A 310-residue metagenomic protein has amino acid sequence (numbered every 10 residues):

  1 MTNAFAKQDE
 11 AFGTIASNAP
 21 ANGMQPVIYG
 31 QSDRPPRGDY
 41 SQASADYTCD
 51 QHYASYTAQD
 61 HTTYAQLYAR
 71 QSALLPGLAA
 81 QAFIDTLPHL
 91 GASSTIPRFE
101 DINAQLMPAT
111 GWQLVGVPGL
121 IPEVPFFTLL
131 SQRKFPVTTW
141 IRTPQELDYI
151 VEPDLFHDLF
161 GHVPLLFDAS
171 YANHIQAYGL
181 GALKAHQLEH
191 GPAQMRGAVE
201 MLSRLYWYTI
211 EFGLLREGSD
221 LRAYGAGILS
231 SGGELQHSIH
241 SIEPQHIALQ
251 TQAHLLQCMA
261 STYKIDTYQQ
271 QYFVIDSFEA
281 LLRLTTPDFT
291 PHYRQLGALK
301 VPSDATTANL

Functional and structural regions predicted by a protein language model:
M1-A172, Q270-L310: The feature captures two recurrent sequence modes
R98, P164, A198-E200, L249-H254 (+1 more regions): Residue-level detector of functional hotspots within protein domains
N103, A185-A226, S230-G233: Extended, Lys/Arg-enriched charged tracts that mediate electrostatic binding to polyanionic substrates
L129-L130, H174, E189-A193, Q236-I239 (+1 more regions): Surface-exposed beta-strand edges and their flanking turn/coil or helix-capping segments
E152-W207: Glycine- and acidic-residue-rich phosphate-binding/metal-coordinating active-site segment common to enzymes that handle
G227-K300: A recognition module on extended beta-rich or small alphabeta surfaces enriched in W/G with H and D/E
